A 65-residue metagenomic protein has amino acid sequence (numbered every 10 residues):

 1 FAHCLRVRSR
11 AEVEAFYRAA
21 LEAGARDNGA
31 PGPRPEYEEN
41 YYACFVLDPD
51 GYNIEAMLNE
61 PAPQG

Functional and structural regions predicted by a protein language model:
H3-P49: Vicinal oxygen chelate
P35-E36, N59-P63: A short acidic/small-residue loop/turn micro-motif
N53: Glycine-rich acetyl-CoA-binding "A-motif" of GNAT/NAT acetyltransferases
